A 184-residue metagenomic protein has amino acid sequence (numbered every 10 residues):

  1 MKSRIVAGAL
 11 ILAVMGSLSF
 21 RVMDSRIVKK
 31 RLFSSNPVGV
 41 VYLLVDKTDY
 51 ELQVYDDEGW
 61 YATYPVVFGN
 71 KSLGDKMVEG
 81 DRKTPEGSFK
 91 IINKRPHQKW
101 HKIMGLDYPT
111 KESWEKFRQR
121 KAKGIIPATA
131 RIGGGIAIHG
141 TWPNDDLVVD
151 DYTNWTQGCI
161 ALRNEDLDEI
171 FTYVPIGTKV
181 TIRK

Functional and structural regions predicted by a protein language model:
M1-L12: N-terminal Sec-pathway targeting helices
G16-I27: Membrane-interface motif at the C-terminal end of an N-terminal transmembrane signal
I27-Y42, K47, F68-N93, Q119-G124 (+2 more regions): N-terminal post-signal-peptidase region of extra-cytosolic proteins
D57-E58, K94-P96: Short polar/acidic secondary-structure junctions
G59-K71: Short Gly/aromatic-enriched secondary-structure transition segments
R95-K184: Exported/periplasmic cell-wall-interacting domains
